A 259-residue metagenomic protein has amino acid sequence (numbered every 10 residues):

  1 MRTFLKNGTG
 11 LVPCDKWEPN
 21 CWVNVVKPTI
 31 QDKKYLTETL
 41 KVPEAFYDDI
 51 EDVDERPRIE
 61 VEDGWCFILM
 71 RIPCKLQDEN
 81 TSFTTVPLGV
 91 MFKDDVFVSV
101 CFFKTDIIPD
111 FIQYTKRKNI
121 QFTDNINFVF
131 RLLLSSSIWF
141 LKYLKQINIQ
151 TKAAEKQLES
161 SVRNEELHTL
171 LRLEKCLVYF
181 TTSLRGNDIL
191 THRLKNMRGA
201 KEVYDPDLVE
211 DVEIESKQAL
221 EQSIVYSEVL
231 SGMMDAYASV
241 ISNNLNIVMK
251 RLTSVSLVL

Functional and structural regions predicted by a protein language model:
M1-I120, Q150, G186, L190-V203: Helix-boundary and N-terminal cytosolic regulatory elements
W17-P19, F128, E165-E166: A short, structure-level motif marking secondary-structure boundaries and short turns
W22-V23, N119, K142-K145, F180-T181: A short, ordered amphipathic alpha-helix with a cationic face
W22-V26, S137, A238: Short, flexible active-site loop motifs that bind/organize anionic cofactors or intermediates
Y35-E38, R131, S135, W139-K142 (+2 more regions): Residue-level signal for well-ordered alpha-helical scaffold segments within enzymatic catalytic domains
D95, S136, K145, Q150-L259: Membrane-associated alpha-helical segments
N119-S136, F140, E202-L208, V212: Long, non-coiled-coil amphipathic alpha-helical linker/lever segments that couple catalytic cores to other domains
